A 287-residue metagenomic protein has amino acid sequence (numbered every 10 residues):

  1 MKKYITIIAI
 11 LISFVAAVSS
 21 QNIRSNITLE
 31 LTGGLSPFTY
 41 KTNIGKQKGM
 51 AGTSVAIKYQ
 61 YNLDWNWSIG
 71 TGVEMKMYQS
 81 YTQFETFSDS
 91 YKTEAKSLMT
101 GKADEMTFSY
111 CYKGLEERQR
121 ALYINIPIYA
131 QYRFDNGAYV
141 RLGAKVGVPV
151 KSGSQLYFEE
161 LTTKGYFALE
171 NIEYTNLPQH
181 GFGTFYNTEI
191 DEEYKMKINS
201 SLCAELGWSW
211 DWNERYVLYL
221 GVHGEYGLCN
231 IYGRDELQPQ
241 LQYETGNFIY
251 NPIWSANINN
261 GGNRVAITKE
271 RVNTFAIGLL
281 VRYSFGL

Functional and structural regions predicted by a protein language model:
N22-G70, K76: Start-of-domain marker
L29-L31, T71-V73, I128, V140-L142 (+3 more regions): Membrane-embedded beta-strand positions of outer-membrane beta-barrel proteins
L31-T39, M75-Q79, L122, V146-S152 (+3 more regions): Transmembrane beta-strands of outer-membrane beta-barrel pores
P37-M50, Q79-A121, P149-N199, I231-Q242 (+1 more regions): Extracellular/periplasm-exposed beta-strand and loop segments of Gram-negative cell-envelope proteins, dominated by
M50-S54, S68, A121-I126, Y139 (+2 more regions): Transmembrane beta-barrel architecture of outer-membrane proteins
K58-Q60, Y129-Q131, G207-S209, L280-S284: Transmembrane beta-barrel domains of outer membrane proteins
N66-I69, G137-V140, E214-L218: Repeated loop/turn-to-beta-strand initiation elements of outer-membrane beta-barrel proteins
R271-L287: Outer-membrane beta-barrel "beta-signal"
